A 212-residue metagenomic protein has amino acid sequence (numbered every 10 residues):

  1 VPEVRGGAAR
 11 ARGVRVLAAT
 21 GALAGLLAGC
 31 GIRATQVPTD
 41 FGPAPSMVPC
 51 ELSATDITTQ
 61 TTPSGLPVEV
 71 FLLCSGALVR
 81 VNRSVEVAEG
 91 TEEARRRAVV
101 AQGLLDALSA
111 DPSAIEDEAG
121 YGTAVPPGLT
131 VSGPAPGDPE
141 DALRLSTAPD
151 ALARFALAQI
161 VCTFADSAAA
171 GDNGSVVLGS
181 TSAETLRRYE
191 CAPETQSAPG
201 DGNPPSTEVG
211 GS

Functional and structural regions predicted by a protein language model:
V1-S212: Bimodal "functional hotspot" detector
